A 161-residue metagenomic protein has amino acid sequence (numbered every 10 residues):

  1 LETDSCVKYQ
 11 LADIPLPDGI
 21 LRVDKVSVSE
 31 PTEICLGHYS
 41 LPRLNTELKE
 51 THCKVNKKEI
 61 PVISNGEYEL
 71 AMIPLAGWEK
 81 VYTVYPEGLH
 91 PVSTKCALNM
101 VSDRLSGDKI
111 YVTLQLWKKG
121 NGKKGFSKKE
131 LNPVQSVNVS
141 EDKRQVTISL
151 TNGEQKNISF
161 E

Functional and structural regions predicted by a protein language model:
L1-E161: CBM-like, beta-strand-rich accessory domains located in the C-terminal region of large, secreted polysaccharide-active
